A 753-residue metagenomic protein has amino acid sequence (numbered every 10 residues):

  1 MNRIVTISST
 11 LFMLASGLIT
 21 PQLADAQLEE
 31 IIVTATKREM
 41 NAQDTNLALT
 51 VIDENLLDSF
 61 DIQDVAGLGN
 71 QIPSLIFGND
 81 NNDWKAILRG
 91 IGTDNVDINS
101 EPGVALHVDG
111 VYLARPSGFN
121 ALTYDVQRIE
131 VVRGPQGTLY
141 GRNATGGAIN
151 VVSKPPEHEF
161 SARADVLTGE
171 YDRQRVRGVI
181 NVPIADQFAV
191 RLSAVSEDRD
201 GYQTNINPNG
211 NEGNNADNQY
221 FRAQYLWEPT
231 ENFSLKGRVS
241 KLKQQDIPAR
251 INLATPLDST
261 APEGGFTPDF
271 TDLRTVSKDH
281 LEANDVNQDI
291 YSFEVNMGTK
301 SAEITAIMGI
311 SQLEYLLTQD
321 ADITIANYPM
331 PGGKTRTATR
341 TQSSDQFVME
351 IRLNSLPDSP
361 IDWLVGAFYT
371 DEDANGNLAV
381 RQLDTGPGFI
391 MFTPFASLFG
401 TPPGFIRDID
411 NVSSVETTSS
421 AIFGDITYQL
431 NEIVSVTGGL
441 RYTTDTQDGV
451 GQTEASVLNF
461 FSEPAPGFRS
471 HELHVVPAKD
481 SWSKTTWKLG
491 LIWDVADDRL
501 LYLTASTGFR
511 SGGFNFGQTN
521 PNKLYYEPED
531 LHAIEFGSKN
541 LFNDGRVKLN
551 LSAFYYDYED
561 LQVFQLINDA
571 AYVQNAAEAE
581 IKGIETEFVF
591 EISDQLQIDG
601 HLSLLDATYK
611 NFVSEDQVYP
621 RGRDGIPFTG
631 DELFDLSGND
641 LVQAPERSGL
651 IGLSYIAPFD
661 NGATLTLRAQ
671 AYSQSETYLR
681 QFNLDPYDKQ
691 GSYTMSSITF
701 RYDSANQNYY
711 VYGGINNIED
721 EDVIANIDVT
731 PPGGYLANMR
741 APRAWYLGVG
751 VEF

Functional and structural regions predicted by a protein language model:
Q27-E159, F536: Acidic, small-polar-rich N-terminal luminal/periplasmic segments of exported/outer-membrane proteins
P102-G103, R115, Y124-Q127, R133 (+7 more regions): Outer-membrane beta-barrel translocator/receptor signature
N150, E157-E159, L167-E170, V179-H280 (+6 more regions): Periplasmic-side early beta-strands and strand-to-turn transitions of outer-membrane beta-barrels
N181, T341-G366, I534, N639-F753: Conserved C-terminal beta-signal and adjacent last beta-strands/turns of outer-membrane beta-barrel proteins
L226-T230, L353-L356, F368-T370, S413-Y556 (+1 more regions): Structural signature of Gram-negative outer-membrane beta-barrels, strongest in the C-terminal barrel of TonB-dependent
K243-P256, D373-N375, A465-G467, K479 (+6 more regions): Surface-exposed extracellular loop regions of Gram-negative outer-membrane beta-barrel proteins, predominantly
S292-A321, D494-R510, Y525-Q597, H601-V613 (+1 more regions): Membrane-embedded beta-barrel scaffold of Gram-negative outer-membrane proteins
N354, D362-L364, V436, Y555-D557 (+2 more regions): Gram-negative outer-membrane beta-barrel transporters
